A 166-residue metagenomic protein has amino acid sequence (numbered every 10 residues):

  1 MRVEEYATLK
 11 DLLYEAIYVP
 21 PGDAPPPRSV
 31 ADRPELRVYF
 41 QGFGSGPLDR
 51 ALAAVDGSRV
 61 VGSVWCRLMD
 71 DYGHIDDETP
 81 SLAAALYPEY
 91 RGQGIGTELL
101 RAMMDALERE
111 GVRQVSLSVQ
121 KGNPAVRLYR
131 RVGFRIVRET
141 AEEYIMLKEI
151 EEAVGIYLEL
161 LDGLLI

Functional and structural regions predicted by a protein language model:
M1, A84-L86, V119: Hydrophobic adenine-recognition pocket in adenosine-nucleotide-binding enzymes
M1-D11: A short beta-loop-alpha structural element at the N-terminal edge of CoA-dependent acyl/N-acetyltransferase catalytic
I17-V19, P25-E78, A83-E89, T140 (+1 more regions): Acetyl-CoA-dependent GNAT
A83-L86, G92-R109, V126, R130-R131: Conserved acetyl-CoA-binding loop-helix of GNAT-fold acetyltransferases
G96, L100, G122-A125, E142-K148: Short glycine/proline-centered loop/turn elements that form peptide/ligand docking sites
L107-Q120: Conserved GNAT acetyl-CoA-binding A-motif
R130-T140: Conserved acetyl-CoA-binding loop of GNAT-fold acetyltransferases
